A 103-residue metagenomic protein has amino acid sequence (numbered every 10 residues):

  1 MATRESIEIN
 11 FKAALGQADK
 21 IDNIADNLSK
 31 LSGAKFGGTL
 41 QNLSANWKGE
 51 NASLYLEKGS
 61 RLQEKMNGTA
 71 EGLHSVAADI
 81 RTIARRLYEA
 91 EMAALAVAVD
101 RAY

Functional and structural regions predicted by a protein language model:
M1-Y103: N-terminal secretion-targeting helices of virulence/extracellular proteins, encompassing both classical Sec signal
